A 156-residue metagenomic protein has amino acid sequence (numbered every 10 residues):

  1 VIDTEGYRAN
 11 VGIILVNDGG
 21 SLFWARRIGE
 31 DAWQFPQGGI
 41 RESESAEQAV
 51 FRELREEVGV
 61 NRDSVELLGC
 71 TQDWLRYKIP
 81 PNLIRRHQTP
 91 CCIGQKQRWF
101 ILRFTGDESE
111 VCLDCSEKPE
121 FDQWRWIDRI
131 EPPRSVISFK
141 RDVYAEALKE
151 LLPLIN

Functional and structural regions predicted by a protein language model:
V1-F35: N-terminal strand-loop-strand
I14, S43, E146-A147: A periodicity- and composition-biased signal for non-globular, repetitive helical segments
V16, I28, R52-E56, S135 (+1 more regions): Short alpha-helical scaffold segments that flank and stabilize functional sites
D18, T105, K149: Residue-level marker of positions within ordered structural domains that often coincide with functionally constrained
R27, G38, W99, R141-D142: Hydrophobic alpha-helical segments, especially transmembrane helices and their immediate juxtamembrane helical caps
Q37, E56-G59, V143, K149: Intrinsically disordered, low-complexity segments enriched in glycine/proline and serine/threonine
I40-S138: Unchanged
R129-N156: Charged phosphate-binding loop/patch that engages nucleotide di/tri-phosphates or the phosphate backbone of nucleic
